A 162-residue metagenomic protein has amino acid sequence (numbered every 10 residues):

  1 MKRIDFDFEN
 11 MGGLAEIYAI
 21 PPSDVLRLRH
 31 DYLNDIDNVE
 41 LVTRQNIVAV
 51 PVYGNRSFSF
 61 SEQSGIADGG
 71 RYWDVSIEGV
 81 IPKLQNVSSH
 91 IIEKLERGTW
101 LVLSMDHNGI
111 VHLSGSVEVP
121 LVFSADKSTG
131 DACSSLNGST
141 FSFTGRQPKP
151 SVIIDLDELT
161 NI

Functional and structural regions predicted by a protein language model:
R3-E78, V119-C133: Solvent-exposed edge beta-strands and adjacent loop segments that serve as assembly or binding interfaces
A19, I81, S104-D106, G145: Hydrophobic side chains in beta-strands
G54-R56, I77-Q85, D106-N108: Generic secondary-structure microfeatures
G65-N86, S135-K149: Oligomerization/assembly interface segments of phage tail-like spikes and tubes
G69, I92-K94, L103-S104, D131-S135: A general structural signal for short secondary-structure junctions and capping/turn motifs
N86-E93, V152-I154: Short, conserved charged micro-motifs
I91-G115: Short, acidic/charged, Gly/Pro-enriched secondary-structure junctions
V119-I162: Mixed-charge, glycine-accented linear interaction segment located at domain edges/termini
